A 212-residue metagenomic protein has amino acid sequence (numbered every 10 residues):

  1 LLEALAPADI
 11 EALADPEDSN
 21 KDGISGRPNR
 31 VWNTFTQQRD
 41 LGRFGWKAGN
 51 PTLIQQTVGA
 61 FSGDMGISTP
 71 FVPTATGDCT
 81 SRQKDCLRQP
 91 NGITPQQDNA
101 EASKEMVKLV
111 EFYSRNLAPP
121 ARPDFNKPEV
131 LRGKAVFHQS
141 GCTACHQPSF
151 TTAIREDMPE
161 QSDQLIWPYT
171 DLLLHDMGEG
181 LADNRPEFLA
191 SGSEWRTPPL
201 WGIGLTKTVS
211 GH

Functional and structural regions predicted by a protein language model:
L1-H212: Periplasmic c-type cytochrome electron-transfer domains
